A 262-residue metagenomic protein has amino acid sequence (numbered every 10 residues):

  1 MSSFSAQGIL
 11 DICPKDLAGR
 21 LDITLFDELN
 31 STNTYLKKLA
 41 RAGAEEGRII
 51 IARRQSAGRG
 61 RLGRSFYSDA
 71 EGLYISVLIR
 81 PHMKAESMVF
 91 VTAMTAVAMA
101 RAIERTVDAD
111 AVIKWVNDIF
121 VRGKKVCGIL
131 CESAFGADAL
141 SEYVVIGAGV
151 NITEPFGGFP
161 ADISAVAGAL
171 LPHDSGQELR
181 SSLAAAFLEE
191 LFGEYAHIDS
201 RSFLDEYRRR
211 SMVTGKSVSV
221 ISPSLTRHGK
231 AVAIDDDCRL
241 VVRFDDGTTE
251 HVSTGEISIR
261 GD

Functional and structural regions predicted by a protein language model:
M1-R105, C127, F135: N-terminal lobe of the biotin/lipoate ligase/transferase fold
S2-S5, L10, A85, A93-A111 (+1 more regions): Long, positively charged amphipathic alpha-helical accessory segments at protein N-termini or as interdomain linkers
D27, I113-W115: Short loop/edge segments at beta-strand edges and connector loops that shape dinucleotide/nucleotide cofactor-binding
